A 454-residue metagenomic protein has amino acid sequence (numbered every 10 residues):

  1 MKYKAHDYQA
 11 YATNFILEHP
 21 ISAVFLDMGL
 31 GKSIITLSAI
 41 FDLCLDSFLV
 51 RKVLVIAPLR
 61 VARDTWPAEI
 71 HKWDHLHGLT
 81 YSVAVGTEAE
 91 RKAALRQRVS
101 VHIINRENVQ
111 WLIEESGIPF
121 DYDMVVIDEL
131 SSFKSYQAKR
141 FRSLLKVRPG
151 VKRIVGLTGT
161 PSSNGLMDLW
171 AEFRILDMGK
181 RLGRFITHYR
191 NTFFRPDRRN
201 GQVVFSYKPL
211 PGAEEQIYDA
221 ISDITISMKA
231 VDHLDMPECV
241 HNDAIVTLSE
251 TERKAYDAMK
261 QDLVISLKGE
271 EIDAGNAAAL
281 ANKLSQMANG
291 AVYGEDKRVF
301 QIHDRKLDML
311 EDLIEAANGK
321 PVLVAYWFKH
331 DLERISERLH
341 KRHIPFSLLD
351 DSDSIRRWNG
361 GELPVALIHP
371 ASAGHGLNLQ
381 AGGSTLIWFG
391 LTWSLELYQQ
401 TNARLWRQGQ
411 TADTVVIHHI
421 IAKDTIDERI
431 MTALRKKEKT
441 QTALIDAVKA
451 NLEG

Functional and structural regions predicted by a protein language model:
M1, E18, L30-G31, I35-L45 (+5 more regions): Conserved Helicase C-terminal RecA-like lobe
M1-F25: Conserved pre-motif I regulatory segment
M28-G29, V151-L166, R174: Conserved helicase ATPase motor motifs in RecA-like P-loop NTPase domains
I35, V50-K72, S163-D168, F328-K329: Conserved Walker A/P-loop ATP-binding site and its immediately adjacent core in helicase/helicase-like ATPase domains
V61-G86, L176-G179: Conserved helix-turn-beta segment of the N-terminal RecA-like "Helicase ATP-binding" lobe in SF1/SF2 helicases
I103-D121, A138-K152, L182-V299, H303-D312 (+3 more regions): Inter-lobe coupling linker of SF2 helicases/translocases
V109-E115, N164-L166, L332-S336, I355-R357 (+1 more regions): SF2 helicase motor core recognition
W393-G454: A conserved SF2-helicase RecA2
